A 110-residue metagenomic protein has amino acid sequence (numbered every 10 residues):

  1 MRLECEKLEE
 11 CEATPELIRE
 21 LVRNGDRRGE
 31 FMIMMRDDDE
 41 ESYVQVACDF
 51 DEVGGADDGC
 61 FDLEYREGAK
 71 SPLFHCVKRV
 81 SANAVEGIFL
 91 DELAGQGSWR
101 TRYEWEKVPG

Functional and structural regions predicted by a protein language model:
M1-F31, D37-G110: Acidic, proline/glycine-rich low-complexity IDRs
